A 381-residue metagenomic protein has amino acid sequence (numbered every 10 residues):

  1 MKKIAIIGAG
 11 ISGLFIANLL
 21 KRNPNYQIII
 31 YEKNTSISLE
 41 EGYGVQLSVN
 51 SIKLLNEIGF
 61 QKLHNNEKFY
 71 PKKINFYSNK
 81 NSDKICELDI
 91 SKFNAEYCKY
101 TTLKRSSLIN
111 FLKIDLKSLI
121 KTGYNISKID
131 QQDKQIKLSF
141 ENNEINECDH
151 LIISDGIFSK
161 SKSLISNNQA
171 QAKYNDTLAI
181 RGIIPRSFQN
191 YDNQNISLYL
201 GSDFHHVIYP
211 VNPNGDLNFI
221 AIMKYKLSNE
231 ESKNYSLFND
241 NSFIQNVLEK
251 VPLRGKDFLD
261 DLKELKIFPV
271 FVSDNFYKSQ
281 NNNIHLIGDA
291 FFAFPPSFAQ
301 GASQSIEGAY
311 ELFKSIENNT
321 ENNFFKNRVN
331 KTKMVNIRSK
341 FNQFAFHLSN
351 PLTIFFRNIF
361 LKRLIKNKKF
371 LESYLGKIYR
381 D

Functional and structural regions predicted by a protein language model:
K2-I4, K21, S48-P185, K226-N241 (+2 more regions): Conserved N-terminal helical subregion
A5-K21, I152-I153, I180, I208 (+2 more regions): Conserved mid-domain beta->alpha element of the FAD-binding
S12, S36, F158: Conserved Rossmann-like nucleotide-cofactor binding loop
K21-E41: Glycine-rich FAD pyrophosphate-binding loop
S36-L54: Conserved N-terminal glycine-rich FAD pyrophosphate-binding loop of Rossmann-like flavoproteins
Q194-N229, L248: Active-site substrate-recognition segment that forms the wall of the catalytic cavity or substrate channel
S232-K266: Flavin-binding catalytic cores
N358-D381: C-terminal auxiliary extensions adjacent to catalytic cores
